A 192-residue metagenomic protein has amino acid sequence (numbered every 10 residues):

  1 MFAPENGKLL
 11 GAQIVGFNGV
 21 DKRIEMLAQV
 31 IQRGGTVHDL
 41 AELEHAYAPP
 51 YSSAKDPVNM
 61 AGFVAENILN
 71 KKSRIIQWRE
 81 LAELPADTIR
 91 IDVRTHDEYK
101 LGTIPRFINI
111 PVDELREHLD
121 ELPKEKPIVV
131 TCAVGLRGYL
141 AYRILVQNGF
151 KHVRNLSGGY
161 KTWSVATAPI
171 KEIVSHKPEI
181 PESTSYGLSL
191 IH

Functional and structural regions predicted by a protein language model:
M1, I191-H192: Generic low-polarity alpha-helical segments
M1-L40: C-terminal catalytic lobe of FAD-dependent flavoproteins
H38-R79, L84-I89, H96-V129, A133-I191: Rhodanese-like catalytic fold shared by cysteine-dependent sulfurtransferases and DSP/PTP-type phosphatases
